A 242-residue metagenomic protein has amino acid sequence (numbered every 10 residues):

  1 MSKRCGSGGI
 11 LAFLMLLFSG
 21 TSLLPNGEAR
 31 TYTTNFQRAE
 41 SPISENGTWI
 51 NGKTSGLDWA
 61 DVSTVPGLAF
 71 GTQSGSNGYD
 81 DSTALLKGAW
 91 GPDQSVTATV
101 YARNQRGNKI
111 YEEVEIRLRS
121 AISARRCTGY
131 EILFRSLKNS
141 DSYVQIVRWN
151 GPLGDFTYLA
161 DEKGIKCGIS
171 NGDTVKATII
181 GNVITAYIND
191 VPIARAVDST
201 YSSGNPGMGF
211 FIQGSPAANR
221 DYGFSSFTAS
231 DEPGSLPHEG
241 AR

Functional and structural regions predicted by a protein language model:
M1-I10: Bacterial N-terminal signal peptides that target proteins for export
S7-G8, L17, L86, T178: Generic detector of short alpha-helix boundary/capping microenvironments and adjacent low-complexity segments
L11-S22: Bacterial N-terminal signal peptides
S22, E239-R242: Viral virion structural and adsorption modules
G27-G240: Extracellular glycan-recognition regions
